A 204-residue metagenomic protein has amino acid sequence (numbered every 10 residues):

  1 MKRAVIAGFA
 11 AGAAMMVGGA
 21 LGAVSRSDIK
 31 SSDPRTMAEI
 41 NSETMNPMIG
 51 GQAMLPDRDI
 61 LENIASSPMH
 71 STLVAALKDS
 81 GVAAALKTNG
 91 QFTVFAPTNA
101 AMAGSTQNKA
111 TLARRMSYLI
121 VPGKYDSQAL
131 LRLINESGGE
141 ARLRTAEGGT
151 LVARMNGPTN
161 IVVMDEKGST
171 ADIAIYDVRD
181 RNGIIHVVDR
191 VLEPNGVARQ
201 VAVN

Functional and structural regions predicted by a protein language model:
K2-G22: Sec-dependent N-terminal signal peptides
R3-V5, G22-N204: Mature, structured domains of secreted/extracytosolic soluble proteins
